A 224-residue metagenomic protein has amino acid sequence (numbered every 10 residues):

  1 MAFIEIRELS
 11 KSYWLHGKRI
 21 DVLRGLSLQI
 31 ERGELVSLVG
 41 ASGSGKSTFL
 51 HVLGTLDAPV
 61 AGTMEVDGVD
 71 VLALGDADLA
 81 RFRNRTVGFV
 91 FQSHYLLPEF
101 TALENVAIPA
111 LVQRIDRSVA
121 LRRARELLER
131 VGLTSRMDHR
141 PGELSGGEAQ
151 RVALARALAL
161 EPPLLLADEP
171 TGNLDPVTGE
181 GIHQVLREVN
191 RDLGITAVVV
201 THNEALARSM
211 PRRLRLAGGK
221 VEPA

Functional and structural regions predicted by a protein language model:
A2-L216: ABC family nucleotide-binding domain
G218-A224: Conserved switch/coupling elements of ABC/ABC-like ATPase nucleotide-binding domains
